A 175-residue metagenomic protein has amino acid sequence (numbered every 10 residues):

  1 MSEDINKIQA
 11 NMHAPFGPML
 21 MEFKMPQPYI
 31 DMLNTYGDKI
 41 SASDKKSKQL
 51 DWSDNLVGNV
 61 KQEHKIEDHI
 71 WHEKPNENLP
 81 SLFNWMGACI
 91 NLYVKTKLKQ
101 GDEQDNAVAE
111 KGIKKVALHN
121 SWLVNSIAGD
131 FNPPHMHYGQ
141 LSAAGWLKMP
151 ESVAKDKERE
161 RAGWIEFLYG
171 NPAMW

Functional and structural regions predicted by a protein language model:
S2-E110, G129-N132: Non-heme Fe(II)/2-oxoglutarate
F16-P18, V116, Y138-Q140: A general secondary-structure signal for short beta-strands and their flanking turns/coil in non-transmembrane regions
K97-A117, H137, V153-R159: Short acidic alpha-helical/loop segments enriched in Asp/Glu that coordinate divalent cations
H119-W175: Catalytic core of non-heme Fe(II) oxygenases with the double-stranded beta-helix
